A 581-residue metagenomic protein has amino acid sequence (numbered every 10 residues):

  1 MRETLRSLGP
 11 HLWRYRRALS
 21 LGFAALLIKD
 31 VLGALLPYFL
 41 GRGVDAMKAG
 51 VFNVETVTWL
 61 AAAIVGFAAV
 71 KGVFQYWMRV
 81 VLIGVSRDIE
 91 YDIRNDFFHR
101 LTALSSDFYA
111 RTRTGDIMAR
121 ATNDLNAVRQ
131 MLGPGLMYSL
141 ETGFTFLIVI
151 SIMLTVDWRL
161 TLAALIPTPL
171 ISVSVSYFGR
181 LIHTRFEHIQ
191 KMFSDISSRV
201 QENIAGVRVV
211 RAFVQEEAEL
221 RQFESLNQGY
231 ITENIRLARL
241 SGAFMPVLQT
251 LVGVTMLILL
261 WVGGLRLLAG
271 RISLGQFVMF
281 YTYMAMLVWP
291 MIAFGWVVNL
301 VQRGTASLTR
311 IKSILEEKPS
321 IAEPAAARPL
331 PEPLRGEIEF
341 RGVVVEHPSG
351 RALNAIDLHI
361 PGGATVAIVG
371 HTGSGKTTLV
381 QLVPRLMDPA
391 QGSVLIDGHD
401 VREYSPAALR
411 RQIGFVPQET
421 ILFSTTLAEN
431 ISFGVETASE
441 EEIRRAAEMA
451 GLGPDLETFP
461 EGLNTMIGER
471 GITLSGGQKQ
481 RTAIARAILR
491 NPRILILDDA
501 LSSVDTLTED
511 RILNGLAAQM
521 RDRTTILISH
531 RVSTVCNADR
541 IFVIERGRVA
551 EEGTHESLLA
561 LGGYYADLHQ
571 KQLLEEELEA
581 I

Functional and structural regions predicted by a protein language model:
M1, A24-A25, L32-D45, F67-T114 (+13 more regions): Juxtamembrane helix-loop junctions of ABC transporter transmembrane domains
G9, R17-Y38, L60, I64 (+5 more regions): Alpha-helical segments in transporter systems
R14, A18-I28, P134-H188, I258-I272: Transmembrane helices of ABC transporter permease
R14, S106-D107, N123-L132, L136 (+8 more regions): An intracellular "coupling" helix at the cytosolic face of ABC transporter transmembrane type-1 domains
L19-F74, L154-R159, G270-L274: Transmembrane helix-loop-helix hairpins at lipid-water interfaces of multipass membrane proteins, especially the type-1
I64-K71, Q75, T168-V175, S241-T255 (+2 more regions): Hydrophobic alpha-helical segments in the permease module
P331-I581: ABC-type nucleotide-binding domain
